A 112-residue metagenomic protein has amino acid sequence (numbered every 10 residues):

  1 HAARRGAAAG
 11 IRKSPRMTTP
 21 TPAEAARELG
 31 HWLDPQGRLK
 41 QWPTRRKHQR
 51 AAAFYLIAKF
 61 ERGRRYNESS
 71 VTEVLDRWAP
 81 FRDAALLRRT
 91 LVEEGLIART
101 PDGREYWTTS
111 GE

Functional and structural regions predicted by a protein language model:
H1-A2, R89-E94: Basic amphipathic alpha-helical segments that dock to polyanions
H1-M17: Eukaryotic partner-binding/assembly regions in large regulatory complexes
A3, G103-E112: Short, cationic-aromatic polyanion-contact patches
P20-T21: Mature soluble binding/inhibitory domains
A26-R62: Short alpha-helical segments that sit at the start of domains
R62-L75: Short acidic, hydrophobic short linear motifs in intrinsically disordered regions
W78-T90: Short amphipathic alpha-helical interaction segments
E93-D102: A short, conserved structural fragment
